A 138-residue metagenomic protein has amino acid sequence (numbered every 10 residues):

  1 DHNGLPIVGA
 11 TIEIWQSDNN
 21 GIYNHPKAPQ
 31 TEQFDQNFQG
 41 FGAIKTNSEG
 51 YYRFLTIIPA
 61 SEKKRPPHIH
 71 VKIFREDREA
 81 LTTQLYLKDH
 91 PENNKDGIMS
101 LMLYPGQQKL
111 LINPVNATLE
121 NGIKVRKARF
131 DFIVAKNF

Functional and structural regions predicted by a protein language model:
D1-I112, N121-F138: Beta-strand-dominated extracellular/periplasmic modules and repeats in secreted or surface-exposed proteins
